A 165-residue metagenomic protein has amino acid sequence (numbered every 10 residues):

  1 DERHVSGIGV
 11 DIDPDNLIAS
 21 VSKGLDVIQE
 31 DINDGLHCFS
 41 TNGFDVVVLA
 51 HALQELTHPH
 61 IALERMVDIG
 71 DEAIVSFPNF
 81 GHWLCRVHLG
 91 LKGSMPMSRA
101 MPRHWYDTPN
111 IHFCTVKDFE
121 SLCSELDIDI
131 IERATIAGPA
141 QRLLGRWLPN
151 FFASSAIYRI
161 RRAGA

Functional and structural regions predicted by a protein language model:
D1-L36: Class I SAM-dependent methyltransferase SAM/SAH-binding core
E2-S6, S22-D26, N42, V67-A73 (+1 more regions): Short glycine/proline-enriched coil/turn segments at helix->beta-strand junctions
P14-D15, Q54, G81-H82: Short alpha-helical
V21, P59-H60: Conserved strand-to-helix beginnings and helix N-cap segments that scaffold or border functional pockets
N33-D34, L53-H58, A137-Q141: Short beta->alpha connector loops
H37-V46: A short acidic, Gly/Pro-enriched loop at the edge of an enzyme's catalytic core that lines a small-molecule cofactor
D45-H58, F77: A short SAM/SAH-binding and catalytic strip from SAM-dependent methyltransferases
H60-R65, E72-A165: S-adenosyl-L-methionine-dependent methyltransferase catalytic module, highlighting the catalytic core
